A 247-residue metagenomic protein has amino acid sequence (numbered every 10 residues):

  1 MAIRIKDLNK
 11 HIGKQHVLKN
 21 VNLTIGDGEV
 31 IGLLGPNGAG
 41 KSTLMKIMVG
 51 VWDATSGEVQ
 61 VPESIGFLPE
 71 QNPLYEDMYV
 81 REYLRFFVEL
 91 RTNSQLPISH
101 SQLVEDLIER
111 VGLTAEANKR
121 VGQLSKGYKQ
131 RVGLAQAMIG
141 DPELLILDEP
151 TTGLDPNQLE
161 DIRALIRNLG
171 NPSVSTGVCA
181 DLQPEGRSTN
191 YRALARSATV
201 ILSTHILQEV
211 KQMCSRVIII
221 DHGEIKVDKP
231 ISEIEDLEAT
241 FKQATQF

Functional and structural regions predicted by a protein language model:
I3-I5, L18: Conserved structural motif at the start of ABC-family nucleotide-binding domains
L34-P36: The feature captures the beta-strand-to-loop junction immediately N-terminal to the Walker
V49: Helix-to-loop junction immediately C-terminal to a conserved catalytic motif
R85, E89-T92, S99-E116, R167: Conserved ABC ATPase "signature" region
D141: Conserved catalytic motifs of ABC-family nucleotide-binding domains
L145-E149: Catalytic Walker B motif of ABC-type/P-loop ATPase nucleotide-binding domains
